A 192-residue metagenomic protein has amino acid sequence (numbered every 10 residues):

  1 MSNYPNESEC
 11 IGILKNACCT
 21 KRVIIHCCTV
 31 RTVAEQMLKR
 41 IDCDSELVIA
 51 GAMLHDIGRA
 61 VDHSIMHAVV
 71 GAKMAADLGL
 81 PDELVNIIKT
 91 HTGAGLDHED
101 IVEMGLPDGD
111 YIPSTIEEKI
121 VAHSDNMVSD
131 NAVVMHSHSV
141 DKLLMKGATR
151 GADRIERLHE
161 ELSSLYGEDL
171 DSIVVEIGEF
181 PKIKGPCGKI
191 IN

Functional and structural regions predicted by a protein language model:
S2, N16-C43, L54, D77 (+1 more regions): Divalent metal-dependent phosphate-bond-processing catalytic cores, especially two-metal-ion Mg2+/Mn2+ enzymes that act
N3-E7, V48: N-proximal short alpha-helices
N6-E9, N16, T32, G93: Metal-centered catalytic cores of metalloenzymes
V30, C43-L78, V85-G95: His-Asp-centered metal-binding catalytic motifs of divalent-metal-dependent phosphohydrolases/nucleases
